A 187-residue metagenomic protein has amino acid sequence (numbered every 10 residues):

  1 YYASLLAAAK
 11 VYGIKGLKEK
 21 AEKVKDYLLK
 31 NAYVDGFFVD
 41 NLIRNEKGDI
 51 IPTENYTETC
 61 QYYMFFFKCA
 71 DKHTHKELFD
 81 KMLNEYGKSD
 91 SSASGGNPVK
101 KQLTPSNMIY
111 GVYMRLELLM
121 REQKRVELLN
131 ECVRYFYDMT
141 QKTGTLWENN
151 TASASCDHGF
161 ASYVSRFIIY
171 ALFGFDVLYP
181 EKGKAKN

Functional and structural regions predicted by a protein language model:
Y2-N187: Active-site core of glycosidic bond-cleaving carbohydrate-active enzymes
